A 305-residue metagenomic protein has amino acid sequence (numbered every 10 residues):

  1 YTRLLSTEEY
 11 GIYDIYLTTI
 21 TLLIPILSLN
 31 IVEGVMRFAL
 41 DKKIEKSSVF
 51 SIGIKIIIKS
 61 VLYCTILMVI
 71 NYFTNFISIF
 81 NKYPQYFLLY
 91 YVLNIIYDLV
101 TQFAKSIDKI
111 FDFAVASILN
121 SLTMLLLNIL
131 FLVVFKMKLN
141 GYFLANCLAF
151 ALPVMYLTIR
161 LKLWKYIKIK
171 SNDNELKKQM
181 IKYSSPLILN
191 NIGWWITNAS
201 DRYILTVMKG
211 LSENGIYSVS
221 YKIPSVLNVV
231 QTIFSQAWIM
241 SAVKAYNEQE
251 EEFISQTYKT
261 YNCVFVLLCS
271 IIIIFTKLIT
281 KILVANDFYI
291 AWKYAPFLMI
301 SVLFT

Functional and structural regions predicted by a protein language model:
Y1-L22, L139, L176-Y183, L187 (+2 more regions): Interfacial/gating helices of multi-pass transporter permease domains
T2-I12, T74-Q85, I107-V115, L122-V154 (+2 more regions): Membrane-interface helix-loop junctions in multi-pass transport and translocation proteins
I12, I44-I56, I216, Q249-T257: Membrane-interface alpha-helices at helix entry/exit sites of multi-pass transporters
Y16-M36, Y86-K105, A116-M124, Y142-T158 (+5 more regions): Short runs within selected transmembrane alpha-helices of multi-pass transporters and secretion channels
I26-L29, T65-F73, L125, I129 (+8 more regions): Membrane-embedded alpha-helical segments of multi-pass transporters/permeases
L27, S51-N81, Y86, M155 (+1 more regions): Alpha-helical transmembrane segments of multi-pass membrane transport and lipid-handling proteins
L27-K43, P224-E251, S255-N262: Helix-loop junctions and terminal segments of transmembrane helices in multi-pass membrane transport/translocation
Q85, F111, F135, L139-A145 (+2 more regions): Interhelical loop/hinge segments that connect adjacent transmembrane helices in multipass membrane
